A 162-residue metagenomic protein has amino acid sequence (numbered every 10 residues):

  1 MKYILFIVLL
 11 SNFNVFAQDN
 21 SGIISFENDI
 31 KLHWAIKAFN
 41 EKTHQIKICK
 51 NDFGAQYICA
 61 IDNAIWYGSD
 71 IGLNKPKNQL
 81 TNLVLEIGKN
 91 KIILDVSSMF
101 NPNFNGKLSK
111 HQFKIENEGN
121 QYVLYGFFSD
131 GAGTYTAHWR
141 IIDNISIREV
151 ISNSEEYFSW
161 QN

Functional and structural regions predicted by a protein language model:
Y3-F13, A17: Sec-dependent N-terminal signal peptides
Q18-N162: Exposed acidic/polar residues on beta-strands and adjacent loops within beta-sheet cores, strongest in beta-propeller
